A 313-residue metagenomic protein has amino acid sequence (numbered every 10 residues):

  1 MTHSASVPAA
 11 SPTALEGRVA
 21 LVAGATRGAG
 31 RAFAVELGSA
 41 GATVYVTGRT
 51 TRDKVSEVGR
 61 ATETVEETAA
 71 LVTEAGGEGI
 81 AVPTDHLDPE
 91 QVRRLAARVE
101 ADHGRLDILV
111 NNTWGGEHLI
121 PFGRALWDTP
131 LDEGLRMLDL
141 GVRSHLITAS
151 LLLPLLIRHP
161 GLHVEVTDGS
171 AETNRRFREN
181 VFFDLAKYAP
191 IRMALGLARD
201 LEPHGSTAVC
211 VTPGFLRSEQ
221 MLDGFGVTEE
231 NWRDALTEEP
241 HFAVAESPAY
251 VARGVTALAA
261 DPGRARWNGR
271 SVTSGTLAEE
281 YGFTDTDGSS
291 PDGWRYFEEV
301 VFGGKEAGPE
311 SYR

Functional and structural regions predicted by a protein language model:
T2-H103, W114-W127, E133: Short-chain dehydrogenase/reductase
R18, G77-E78, R105-L106, L155-G169 (+2 more regions): Active-site loop of short-chain dehydrogenase/reductase
F33, G196-S206, P262-A265: Active-site-adjacent segment of SDR/Rossmann-fold oxidoreductases
A40, D102-H103, G116-P121, L151-P160 (+2 more regions): A short helix-coil junction within the Rossmann-fold of NAD(P)-dependent oxidoreductases
G115-L119, W127-L131, M137, I157-P203 (+1 more regions): Catalytic loop of short-chain dehydrogenase/reductase
A149-S150, L195: A short, exposed helix-loop element centered on a Lys and neighboring polar residues
C210, E230-R313: C-terminal helical subdomain
